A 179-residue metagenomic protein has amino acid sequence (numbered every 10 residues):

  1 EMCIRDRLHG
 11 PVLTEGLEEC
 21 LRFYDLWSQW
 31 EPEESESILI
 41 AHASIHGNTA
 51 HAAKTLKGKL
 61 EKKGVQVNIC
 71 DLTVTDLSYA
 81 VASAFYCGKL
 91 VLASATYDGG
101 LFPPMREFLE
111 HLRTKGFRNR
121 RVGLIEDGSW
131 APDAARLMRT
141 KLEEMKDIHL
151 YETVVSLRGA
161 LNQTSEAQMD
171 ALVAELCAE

Functional and structural regions predicted by a protein language model:
M2-C3: Short, small-residue-biased leader/transition segments that mark boundaries at the very start of proteins
L8-E34, E107: Short N-terminal or domain-adjacent regulatory/targeting segments
S37-A41, G123: Conserved beta-strand elements of the Class I
T49-A53, K57, M105, A135: Short, highly selective alpha-helical patches that border small-molecule cofactor pockets in redox/cofactor-processing
H51-N68, E143-I148: Short helix-loop-beta junction
I69-D71, E152-V154: A structural preference for short, hydrophobic beta-strand core positions in alpha/beta folds
V74-H149: Helix-loop-strand module that forms the ligand-binding subsite of alpha/beta enzymes
V155-E179: Glycine-rich phosphate/pyrophosphate-binding loop and the adjoining helix
